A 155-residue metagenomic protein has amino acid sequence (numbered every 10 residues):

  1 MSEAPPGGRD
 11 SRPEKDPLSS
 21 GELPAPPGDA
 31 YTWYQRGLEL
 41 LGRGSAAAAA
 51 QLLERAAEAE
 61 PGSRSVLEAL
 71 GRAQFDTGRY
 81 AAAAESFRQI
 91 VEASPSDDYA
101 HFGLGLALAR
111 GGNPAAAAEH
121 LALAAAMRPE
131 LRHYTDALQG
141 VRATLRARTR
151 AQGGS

Functional and structural regions predicted by a protein language model:
M1-D29, G154-S155: Long, contiguous interaction/recruitment modules in multidomain scaffold/adaptor proteins
R12-P13, R43-R55, T77-Q89, G111-L123 (+1 more regions): Structural signature of tandem alpha-helical TPR/SEL1-like repeats, specifically the intra-repeat loop/turn
P26-A59, D76: Alpha-helical segment of the N-proximal tetratricopeptide repeat
